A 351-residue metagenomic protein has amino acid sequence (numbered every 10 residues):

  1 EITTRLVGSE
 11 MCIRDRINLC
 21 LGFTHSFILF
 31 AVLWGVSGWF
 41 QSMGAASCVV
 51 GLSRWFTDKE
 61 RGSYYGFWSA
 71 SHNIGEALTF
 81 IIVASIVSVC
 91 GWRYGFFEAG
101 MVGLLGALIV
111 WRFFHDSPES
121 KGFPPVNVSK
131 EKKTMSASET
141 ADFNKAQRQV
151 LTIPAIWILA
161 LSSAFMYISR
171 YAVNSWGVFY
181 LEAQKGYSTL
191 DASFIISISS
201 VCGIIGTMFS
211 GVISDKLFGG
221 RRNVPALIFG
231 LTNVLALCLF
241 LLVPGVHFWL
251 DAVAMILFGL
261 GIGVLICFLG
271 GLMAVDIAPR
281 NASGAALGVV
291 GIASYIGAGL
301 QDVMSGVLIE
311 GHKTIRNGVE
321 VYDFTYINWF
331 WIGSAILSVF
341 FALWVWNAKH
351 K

Functional and structural regions predicted by a protein language model:
E1-G8, I13: Single conserved hydrophobic/aromatic residue that forms the stacking wall/gate of nucleotide- or nucleobase-binding
R5, M208-G220, I309: Helix-to-loop junctions at the C-terminal end of transmembrane segments in multipass secondary transporters
R14-H25, L231-G245: C-terminal ends and interior cores of transmembrane alpha-helices in multi-pass membrane transporters/permeases
L33-I74: Cytoplasmic helix-loop-helix junction between adjacent transmembrane helices in 12-TM secondary transporters
W68, H72-E119: Helix-loop-helix hairpin linking two adjacent transmembrane segments in secondary transporters
S88-M101, R221-V224, V307-A335: A membrane-interface helix-boundary motif in multi-pass transporters
K121-I158: Juxtamembrane intracellular "pre-TM" segments in multi-pass secondary transporters
I153-M208, I266, Q301-S305: Extracytoplasmic gate region of multi-pass secondary transporters
